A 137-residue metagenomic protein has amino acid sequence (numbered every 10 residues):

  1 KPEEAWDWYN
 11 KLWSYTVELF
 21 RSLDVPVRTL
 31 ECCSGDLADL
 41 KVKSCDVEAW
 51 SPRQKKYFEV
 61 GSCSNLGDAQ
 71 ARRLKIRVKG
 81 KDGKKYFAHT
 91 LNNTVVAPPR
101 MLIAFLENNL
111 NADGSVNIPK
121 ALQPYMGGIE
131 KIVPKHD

Functional and structural regions predicted by a protein language model:
K1-D137: TRNA-recognition modules of translation machinery and tRNA-sensing kinases, especially anticodon-binding
